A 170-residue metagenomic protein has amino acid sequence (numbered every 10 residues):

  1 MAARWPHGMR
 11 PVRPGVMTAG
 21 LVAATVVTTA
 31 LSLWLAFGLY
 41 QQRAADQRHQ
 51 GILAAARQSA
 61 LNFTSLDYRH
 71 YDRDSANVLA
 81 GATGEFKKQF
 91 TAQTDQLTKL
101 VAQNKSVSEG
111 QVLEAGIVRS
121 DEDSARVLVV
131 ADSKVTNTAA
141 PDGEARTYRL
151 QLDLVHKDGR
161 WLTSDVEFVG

Functional and structural regions predicted by a protein language model:
M1-A44: Amphipathic, hydrophobic N-terminal targeting peptides for secretion and organelle import
T25, R119, L154-H156: Short, low-complexity Ser/Thr-rich regulatory SLiMs
Q47-Q103: Core segments of small alpha/beta cavity-forming domains
N62, V135-A140: A short, acidic/glycine-rich surface segment
T94, V129-S133, E167-F168: A mature extracytoplasmic/lumenal domain signature
Q103-N137: Surface-exposed, charged secondary-structure patches
T138-E144, S164: Solvent-exposed, non-transmembrane alpha-helical starts
T147-G170: Short beta-strand edge/turn micro-motifs at domain boundaries
